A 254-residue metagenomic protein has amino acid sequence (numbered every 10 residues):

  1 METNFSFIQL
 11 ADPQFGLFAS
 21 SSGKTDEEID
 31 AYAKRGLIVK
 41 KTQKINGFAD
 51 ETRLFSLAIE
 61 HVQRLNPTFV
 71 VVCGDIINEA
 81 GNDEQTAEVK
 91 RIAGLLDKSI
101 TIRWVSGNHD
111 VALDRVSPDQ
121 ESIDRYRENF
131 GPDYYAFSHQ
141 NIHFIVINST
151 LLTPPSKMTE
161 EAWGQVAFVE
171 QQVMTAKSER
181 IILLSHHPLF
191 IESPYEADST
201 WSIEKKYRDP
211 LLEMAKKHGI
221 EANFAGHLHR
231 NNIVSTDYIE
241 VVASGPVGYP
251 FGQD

Functional and structural regions predicted by a protein language model:
M1-D83: N-terminal active-site segment of His-dependent metallophosphoesterases
N4-S20, I38-K40, N141-L151, I182-L184 (+1 more regions): Active-site-proximal beta-strand elements of phosphoester/diester hydrolases
F7-Q9, V70-V72, W104, L183 (+1 more regions): Residue-level marker for buried hydrophobic side chains located in beta-strands that build the well-ordered beta-sheet
D12, G74-D75, G107-N108, I147 (+2 more regions): Active-site glycine-centered loops adjacent to acidic/histidine catalytic or metal-binding residues that shape
F15, I77-N78, D110, L189 (+1 more regions): Short active-site segment of divalent metal-dependent hydrolases/proteases that encodes the spacing between
K34-I38, S122, I191: Class I (Rossmann-like) S-adenosyl-L-methionine-dependent methyltransferase catalytic domain, capturing the SAM-binding
F69, E79-A176, R180, W201 (+2 more regions): Extended active-site neighborhood of metal-dependent phosphoesterases/phosphodiesterases
A176-S193: Short acidic, glycine-rich surface-loop motifs adjacent to enzyme active sites
